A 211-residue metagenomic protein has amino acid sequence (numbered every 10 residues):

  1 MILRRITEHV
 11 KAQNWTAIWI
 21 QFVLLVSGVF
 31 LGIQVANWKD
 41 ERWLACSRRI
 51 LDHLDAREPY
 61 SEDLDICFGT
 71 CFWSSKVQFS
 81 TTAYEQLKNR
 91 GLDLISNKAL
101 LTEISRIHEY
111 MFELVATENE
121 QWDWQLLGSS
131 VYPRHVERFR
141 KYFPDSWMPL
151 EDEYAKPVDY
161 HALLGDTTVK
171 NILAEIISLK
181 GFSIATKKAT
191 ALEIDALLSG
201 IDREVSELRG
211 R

Functional and structural regions predicted by a protein language model:
M1-T16, F30, N37-R211: Long, hydrophobic alpha-helical segments that serve as membrane-spanning/inserting helices
W19-I33: Hydrophobic membrane-insertion alpha-helices, especially the h-region of bacterial N-terminal signal peptides
